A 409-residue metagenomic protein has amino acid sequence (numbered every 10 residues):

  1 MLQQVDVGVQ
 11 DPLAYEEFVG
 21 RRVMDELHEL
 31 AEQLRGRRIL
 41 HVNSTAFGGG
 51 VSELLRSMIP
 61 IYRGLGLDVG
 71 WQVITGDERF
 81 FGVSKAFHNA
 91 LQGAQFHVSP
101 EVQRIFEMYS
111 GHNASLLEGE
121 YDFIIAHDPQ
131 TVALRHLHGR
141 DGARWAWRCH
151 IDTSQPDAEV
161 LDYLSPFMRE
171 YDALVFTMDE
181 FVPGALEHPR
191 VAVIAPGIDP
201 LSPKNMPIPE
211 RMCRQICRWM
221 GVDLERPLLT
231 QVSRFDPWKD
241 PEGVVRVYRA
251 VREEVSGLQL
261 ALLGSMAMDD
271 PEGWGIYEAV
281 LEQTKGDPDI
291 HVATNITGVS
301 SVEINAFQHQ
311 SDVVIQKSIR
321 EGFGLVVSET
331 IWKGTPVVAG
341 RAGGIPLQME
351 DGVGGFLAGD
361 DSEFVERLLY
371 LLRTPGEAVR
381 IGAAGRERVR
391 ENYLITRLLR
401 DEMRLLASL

Functional and structural regions predicted by a protein language model:
A185, A342-G352, F356-A358: Short acidic/histidine- and often glycine-rich active-site loop of Leloir-type glycosyltransferases that engages
R218-K239, V245, L260-A261: Conserved donor-binding/catalytic core segment of Leloir-type glycosyltransferases
G264, M268-A306: Nucleotide-activated donor-binding/catalytic signature segment of Leloir-type glycosyltransferases, i.e., the conserved
I319: Aromatic "clamp/platform" in nucleotide-sugar-dependent glycosyltransferases that forms part of the donor/acceptor
G324-V327, I345: Short glycine/serine-rich donor-binding loops of glycosyltransferases
V327, P336-A339, M349: Short hydrophobic beta-strand element within catalytic cores of glycosyltransferases and related nucleotide-activated
D351-S362, Y370-P375: Conserved acidic donor-binding segment of nucleotide-sugar-dependent glycosyltransferases
Y370, E377-E391, L398-R404: A short, well-ordered alpha-helix in the C-terminal region of glycosyltransferases
